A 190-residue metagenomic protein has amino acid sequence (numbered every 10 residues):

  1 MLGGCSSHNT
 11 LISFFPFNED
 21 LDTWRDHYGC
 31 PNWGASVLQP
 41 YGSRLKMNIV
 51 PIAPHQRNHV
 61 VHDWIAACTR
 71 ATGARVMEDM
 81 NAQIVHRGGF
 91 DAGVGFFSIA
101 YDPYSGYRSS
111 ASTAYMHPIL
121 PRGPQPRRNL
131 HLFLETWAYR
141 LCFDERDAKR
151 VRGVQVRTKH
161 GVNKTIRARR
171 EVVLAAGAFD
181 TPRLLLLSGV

Functional and structural regions predicted by a protein language model:
M1, L21, G34-A35, Q125 (+3 more regions): Glycine-rich loop(s) and the adjacent beta-strand/alpha-helix scaffold that form part
M1-G42, K149, L174: N-terminal glycine-rich phosphate/pyrophosphate-binding loop and immediately adjacent elements
S7-H8, I99, S110, F179-T181: Short, electropositive, low-hydrophobicity segments enriched in small/polar residues
N9, I52-P54, Y104, T158 (+1 more regions): A generic structural signal for short
N9-L11, F96, A138, T181-P182: Generic secondary-structure boundary/loop-capping signal
S13, R57, R108, L174 (+1 more regions): Charged, low-complexity surface patches
R25-D144, A148-V151: Conserved redox-cofactor binding core of oxidoreductases
